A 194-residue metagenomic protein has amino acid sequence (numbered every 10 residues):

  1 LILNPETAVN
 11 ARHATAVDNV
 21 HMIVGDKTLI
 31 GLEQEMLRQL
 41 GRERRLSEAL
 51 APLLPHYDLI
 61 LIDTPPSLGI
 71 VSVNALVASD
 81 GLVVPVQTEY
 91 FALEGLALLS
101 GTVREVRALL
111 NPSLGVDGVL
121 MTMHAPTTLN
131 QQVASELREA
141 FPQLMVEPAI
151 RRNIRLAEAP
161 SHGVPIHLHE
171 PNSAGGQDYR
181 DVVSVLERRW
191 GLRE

Functional and structural regions predicted by a protein language model:
L1-E194: P-loop NTP-binding core
